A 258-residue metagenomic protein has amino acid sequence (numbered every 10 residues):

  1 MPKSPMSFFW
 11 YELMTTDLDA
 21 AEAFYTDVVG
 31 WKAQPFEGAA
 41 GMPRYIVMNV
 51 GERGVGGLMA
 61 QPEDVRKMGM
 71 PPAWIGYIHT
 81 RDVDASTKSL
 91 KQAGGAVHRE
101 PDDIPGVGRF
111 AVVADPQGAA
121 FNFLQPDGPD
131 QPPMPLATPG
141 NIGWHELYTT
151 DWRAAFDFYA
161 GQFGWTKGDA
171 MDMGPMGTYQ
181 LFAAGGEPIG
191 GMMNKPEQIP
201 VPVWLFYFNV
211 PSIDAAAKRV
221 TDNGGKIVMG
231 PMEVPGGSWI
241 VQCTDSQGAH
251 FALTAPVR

Functional and structural regions predicted by a protein language model:
M1-S4, T87, K91-G143, L147 (+3 more regions): Vicinal oxygen chelate
K3-R53, Q92, E100-G108, L147-E187 (+1 more regions): Core segments of cupin and vicinal oxygen chelate
S7-T16, Y45-N49, E63-S89, R109-V113 (+3 more regions): Vicinal oxygen chelate
E12, A20-A21, V29, Q34-F36 (+14 more regions): Ligand-binding pocket scaffold of soluble enzyme catalytic domains
E52, G57-K67, G76, R99 (+2 more regions): DNA polymerase sliding clamps and clamp-related checkpoint/processivity subunits
Q61-P62, W74, P129-P132, G191-M192 (+1 more regions): Short, flexible segments with low predicted structural confidence
